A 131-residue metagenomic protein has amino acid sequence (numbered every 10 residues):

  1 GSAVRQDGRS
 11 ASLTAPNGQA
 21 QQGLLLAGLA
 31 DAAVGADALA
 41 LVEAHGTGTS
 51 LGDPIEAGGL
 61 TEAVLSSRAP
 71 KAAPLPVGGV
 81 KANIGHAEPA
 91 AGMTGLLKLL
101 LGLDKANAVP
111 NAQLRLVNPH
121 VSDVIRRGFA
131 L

Functional and structural regions predicted by a protein language model:
G1-L131: Condensing-enzyme catalytic core of the thiolase-fold
